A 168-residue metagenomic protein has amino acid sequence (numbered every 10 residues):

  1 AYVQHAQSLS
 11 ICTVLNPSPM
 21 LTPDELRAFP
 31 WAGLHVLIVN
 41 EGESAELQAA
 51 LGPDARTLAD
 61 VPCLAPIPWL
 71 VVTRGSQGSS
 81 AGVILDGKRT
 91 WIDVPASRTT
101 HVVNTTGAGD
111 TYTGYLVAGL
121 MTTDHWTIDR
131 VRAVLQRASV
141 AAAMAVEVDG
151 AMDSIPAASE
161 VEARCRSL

Functional and structural regions predicted by a protein language model:
A1, S18-T22: Short beta->alpha connector loops
Q4-S8, P30-W31: Short, solvent-exposed amphipathic alpha-helical segments in soluble enzyme and RNA/protein-processing domains
H5, T22-D24, A49-L168: Conserved phosphate-binding/catalytic region of the ribokinase-like
S8-L15: Short beta-strand/loop segments at the ligand-binding rim of alpha/beta enzyme cores
C12, H35-V36, P68-W69: Proline-centered loop/turn at the N-terminus of a beta-strand
L15-N16, I38-V39, V71-T73: General beta-strand structural signal in soluble alpha/beta enzymes
S18, E43, G75-Q77: Catalytic metal-binding/acid-base residues of hydrolase active sites
L26-A49: Structural recognition of alpha->loop->beta junctions
